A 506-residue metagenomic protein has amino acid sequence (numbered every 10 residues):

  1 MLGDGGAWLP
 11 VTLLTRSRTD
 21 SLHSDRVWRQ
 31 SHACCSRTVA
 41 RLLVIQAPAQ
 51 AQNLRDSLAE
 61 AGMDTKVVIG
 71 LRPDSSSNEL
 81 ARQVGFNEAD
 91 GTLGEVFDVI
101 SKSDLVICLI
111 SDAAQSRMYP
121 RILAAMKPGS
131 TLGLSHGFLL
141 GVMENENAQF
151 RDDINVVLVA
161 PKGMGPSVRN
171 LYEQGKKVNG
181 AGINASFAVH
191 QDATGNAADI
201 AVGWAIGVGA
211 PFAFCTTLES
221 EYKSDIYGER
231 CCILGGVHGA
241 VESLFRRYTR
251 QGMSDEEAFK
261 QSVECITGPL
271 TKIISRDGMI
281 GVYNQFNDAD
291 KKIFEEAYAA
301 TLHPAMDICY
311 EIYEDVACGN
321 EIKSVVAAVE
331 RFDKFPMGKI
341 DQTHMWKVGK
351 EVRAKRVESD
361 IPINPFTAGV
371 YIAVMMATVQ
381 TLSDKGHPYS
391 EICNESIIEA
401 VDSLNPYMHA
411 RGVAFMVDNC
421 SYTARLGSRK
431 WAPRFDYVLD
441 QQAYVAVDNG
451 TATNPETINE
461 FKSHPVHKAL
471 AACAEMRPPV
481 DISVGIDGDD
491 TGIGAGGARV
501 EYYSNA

Functional and structural regions predicted by a protein language model:
M1-G6, P10-L14, R18, A181 (+2 more regions): NAD(P)-dependent Rossmann-like dehydrogenase/reductase catalytic/cofactor-binding core
M1-L22, H32-A33, R72, V189-Q191 (+2 more regions): Glycine/serine-rich phosphate-binding loop and adjoining beta1-alpha1 elements at the start of nucleotide-handling
P10-L54, R356, M375: Glycine-rich adenosine-cofactor-binding loop
R29-S31, A47-N53, D74-E79, Q115-M118 (+2 more regions): Short glycine/serine/threonine-rich phosphate/pyrophosphate-binding segments that cradle anionic phosphate groups
I45, A49, R55-F86: NAD(P)-binding Rossmann-fold cofactor-contacting core
R72-P73, Q83-G141, Q149-P166, E173-G175 (+3 more regions): Rossmann-like NAD(P)-binding element
L134-R230, D288-A289, C318, E330-D360: Rossmann-fold dinucleotide-binding core
